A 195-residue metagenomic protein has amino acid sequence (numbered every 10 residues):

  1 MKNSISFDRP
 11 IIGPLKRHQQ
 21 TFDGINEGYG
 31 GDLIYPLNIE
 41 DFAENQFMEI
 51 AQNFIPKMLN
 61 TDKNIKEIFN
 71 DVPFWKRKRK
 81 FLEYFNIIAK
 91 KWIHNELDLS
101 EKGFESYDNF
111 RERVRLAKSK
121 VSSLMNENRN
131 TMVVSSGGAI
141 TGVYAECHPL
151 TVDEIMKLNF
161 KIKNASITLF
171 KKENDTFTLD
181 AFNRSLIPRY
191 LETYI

Functional and structural regions predicted by a protein language model:
K2-N86: Phosphate-coordination/substrate-recognition cap region in phosphate-metabolizing enzymes
N3-S6, V121-R129: Glycine-rich phosphate-binding loop signature in dinucleotide/nucleotide-binding domains
I11, N128-S135, A139: Beta-strand elements within well-structured catalytic alpha/beta cores of enzymes that handle phosphate/sulfate esters
R17, A139-V143: Glycine-rich phosphate-binding loops at beta-strand->alpha-helix junctions
G24-G28, K120, L124, E146-L150: Active-site catalytic microenvironments for nucleophilic, acid-base chemistry
P73-S119: Alpha-helix-centered segments that form part of catalytic cores
T151-T178: Domain-level recognition of soluble alpha/beta enzyme cores, biased toward histidine phosphatases/phosphomutases
D180-I195: Acidic, His/Gly-rich catalytic cores of divalent-metal-dependent hydrolytic chemistry
